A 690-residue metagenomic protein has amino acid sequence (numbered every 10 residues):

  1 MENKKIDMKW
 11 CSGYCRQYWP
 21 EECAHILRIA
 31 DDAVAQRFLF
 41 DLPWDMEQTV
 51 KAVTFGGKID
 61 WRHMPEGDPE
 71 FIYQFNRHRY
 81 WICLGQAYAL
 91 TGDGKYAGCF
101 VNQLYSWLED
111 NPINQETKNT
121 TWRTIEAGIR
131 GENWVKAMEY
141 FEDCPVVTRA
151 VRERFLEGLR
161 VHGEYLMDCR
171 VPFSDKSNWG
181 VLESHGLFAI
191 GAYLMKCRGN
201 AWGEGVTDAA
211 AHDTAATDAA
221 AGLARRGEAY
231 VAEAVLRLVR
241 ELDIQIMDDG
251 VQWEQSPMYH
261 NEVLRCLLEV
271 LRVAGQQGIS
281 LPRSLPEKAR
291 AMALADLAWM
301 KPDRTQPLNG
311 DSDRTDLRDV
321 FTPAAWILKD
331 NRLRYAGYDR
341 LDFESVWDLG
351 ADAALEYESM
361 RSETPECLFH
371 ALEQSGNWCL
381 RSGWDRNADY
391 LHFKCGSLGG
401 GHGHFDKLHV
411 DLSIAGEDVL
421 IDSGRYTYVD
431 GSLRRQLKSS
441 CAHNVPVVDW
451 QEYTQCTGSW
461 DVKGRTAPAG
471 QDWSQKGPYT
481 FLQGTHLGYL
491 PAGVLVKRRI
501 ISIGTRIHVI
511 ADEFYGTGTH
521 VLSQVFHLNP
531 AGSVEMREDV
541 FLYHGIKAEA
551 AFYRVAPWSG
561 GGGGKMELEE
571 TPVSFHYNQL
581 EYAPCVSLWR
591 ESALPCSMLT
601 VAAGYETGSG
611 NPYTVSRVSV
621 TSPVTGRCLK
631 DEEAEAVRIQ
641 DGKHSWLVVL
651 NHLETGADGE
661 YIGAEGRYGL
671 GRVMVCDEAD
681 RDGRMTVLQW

Functional and structural regions predicted by a protein language model:
M1-D45: Extreme N-terminal leader/anchor segments
D41-R62: Short alpha-helical hairpin
K58, G67-D208, D218-R290: Aromatic-lined, polymer-binding surfaces characteristic of secreted/periplasmic polysaccharide-degrading enzymes
N76, E183, M292, Q374-G376 (+3 more regions): Residues that flank catalytic or metal-binding motifs in active/ligand-binding sites
E116-W122, L398-G400, L433: Catalytic micro-motifs at enzyme active sites that drive phosphoryl/nucleotidyl and oxygen chemistry
G128, T217, D319, A336-R340 (+1 more regions): CBM-like, beta-strand-rich accessory domains located in the C-terminal region of large, secreted polysaccharide-active
W202-G205, H212, T217-A221, V251 (+5 more regions): Carbohydrate-active enzyme catalytic cores, enriched for enzymes that act on polyanionic acidic polysaccharides
I421-S423, D430: Cytochrome P450 core scaffold surrounding the K-helix E-X-X-R motif and the conserved "meander" helix-loop region
